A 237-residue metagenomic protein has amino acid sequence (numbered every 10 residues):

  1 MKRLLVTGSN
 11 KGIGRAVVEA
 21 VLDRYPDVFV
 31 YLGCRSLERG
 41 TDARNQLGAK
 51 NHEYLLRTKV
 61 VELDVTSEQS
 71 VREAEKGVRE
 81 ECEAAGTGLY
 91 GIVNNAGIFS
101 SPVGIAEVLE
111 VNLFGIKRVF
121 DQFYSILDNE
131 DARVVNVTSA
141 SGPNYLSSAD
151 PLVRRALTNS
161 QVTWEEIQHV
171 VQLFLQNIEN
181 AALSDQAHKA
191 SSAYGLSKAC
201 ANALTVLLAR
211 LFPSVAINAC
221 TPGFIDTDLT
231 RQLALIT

Functional and structural regions predicted by a protein language model:
M1-C34: Canonical Rossmann dinucleotide-binding motif of NAD(H)/NADP(H)-dependent dehydrogenases/reductases, specifically
R3-V6, G88-V93, V134: Conserved hydrophobic beta-strands of the Rossmann-like cofactor-binding core in SDR/related NAD(P)H-dependent
R24, E81-A85, Q122-D131, N144: A short helix-coil junction within the Rossmann-fold of NAD(P)-dependent oxidoreductases
G40, V71-E75, T230: A conserved hydrophobic alpha-helix of the Rossmann-fold in NAD(P)-dependent oxidoreductases
A49-Q69: Rossmann-fold cofactor-recognition segment
V65-T87: Conserved Rossmann-fold cofactor-binding substructure of NAD(P)-dependent oxidoreductases
G97-A106, E130-P213, T221, Q232: Catalytic loop of short-chain dehydrogenase/reductase
